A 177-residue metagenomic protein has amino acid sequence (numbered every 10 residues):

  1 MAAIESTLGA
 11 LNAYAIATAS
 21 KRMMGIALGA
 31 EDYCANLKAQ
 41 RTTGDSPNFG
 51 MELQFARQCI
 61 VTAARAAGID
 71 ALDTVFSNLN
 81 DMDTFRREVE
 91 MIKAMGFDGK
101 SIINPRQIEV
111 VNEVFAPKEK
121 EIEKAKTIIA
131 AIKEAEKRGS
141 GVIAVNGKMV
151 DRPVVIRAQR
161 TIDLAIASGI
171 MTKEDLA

Functional and structural regions predicted by a protein language model:
M1-A177: Expand to "…catalyze enediolate/carbanion chemistry for C-C bond making/breaking, isomerization, decarboxylation
